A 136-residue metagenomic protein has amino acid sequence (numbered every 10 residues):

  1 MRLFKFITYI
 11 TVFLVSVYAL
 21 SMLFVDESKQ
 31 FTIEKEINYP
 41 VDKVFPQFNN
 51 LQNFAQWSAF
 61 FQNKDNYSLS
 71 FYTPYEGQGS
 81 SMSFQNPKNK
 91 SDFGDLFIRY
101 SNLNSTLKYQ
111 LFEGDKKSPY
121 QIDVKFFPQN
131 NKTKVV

Functional and structural regions predicted by a protein language model:
L3, K108-V136: Beta-strand/loop substructures that line and gate deep hydrophobic ligand-binding cavities in soluble
F4-I10, E36-N38, D42, N53-Q56 (+1 more regions): Glycine-rich portal/gate segments that line the openings of hydrophobic small-molecule binding cavities
K5-M22: Hydrophobic membrane-insertion alpha-helices, especially the h-region of bacterial N-terminal signal peptides
Y18-E34: Aromatic-capped interface at the extracytoplasmic side of an N-terminal signal-anchor transmembrane helix
S28, G79, N104-T106, N130-K134: A generic structural signal for beta-strand entry/edge sites
